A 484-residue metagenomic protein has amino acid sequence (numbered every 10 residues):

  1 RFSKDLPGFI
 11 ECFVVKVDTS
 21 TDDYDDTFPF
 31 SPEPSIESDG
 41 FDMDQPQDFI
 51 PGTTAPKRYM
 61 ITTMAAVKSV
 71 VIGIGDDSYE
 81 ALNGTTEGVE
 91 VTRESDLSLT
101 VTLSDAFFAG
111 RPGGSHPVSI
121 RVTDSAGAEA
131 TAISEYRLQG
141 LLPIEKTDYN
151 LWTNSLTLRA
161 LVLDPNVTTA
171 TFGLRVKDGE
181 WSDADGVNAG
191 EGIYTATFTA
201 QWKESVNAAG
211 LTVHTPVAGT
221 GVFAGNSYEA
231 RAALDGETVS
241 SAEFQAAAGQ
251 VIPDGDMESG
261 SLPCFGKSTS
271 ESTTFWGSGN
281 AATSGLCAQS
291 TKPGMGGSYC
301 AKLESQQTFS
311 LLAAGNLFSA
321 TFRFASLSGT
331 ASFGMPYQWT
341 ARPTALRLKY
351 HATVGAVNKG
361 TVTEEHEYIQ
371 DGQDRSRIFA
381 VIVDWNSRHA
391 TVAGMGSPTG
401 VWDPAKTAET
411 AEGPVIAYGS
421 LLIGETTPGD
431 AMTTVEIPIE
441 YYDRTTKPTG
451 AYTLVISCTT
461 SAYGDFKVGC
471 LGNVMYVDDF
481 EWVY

Functional and structural regions predicted by a protein language model:
R1-P7, L97-G113, I193-N226, T330-Y337 (+2 more regions): Signal that preferentially marks extracellular ectodomain short beta-strand elements of beta-sandwich modules
V15-V17, V122, A232-L234: Conserved structural position at the C-terminal beta-strand of extracellular beta-sandwich adhesion modules
P34-Q45, Q139-T147: Proline-enriched interdomain boundary motifs that mark the N-terminal boundary and often initiate the first structured
Q45-T54, T147-N154: Short, solvent-exposed loop/linker segments at the N-terminal edge of repeated beta-sheet extracellular domains
I193, S387-P448: Extracellular carbohydrate recognition and processing domains and analogous Trp-centered ligand-binding platforms
S241-A282: Extracellular carbohydrate-recognition regions
T291-A313: Short carbohydrate-recognition loop motifs
G429, T446-T449, S461-Y484: Extracellular carbohydrate recognition
